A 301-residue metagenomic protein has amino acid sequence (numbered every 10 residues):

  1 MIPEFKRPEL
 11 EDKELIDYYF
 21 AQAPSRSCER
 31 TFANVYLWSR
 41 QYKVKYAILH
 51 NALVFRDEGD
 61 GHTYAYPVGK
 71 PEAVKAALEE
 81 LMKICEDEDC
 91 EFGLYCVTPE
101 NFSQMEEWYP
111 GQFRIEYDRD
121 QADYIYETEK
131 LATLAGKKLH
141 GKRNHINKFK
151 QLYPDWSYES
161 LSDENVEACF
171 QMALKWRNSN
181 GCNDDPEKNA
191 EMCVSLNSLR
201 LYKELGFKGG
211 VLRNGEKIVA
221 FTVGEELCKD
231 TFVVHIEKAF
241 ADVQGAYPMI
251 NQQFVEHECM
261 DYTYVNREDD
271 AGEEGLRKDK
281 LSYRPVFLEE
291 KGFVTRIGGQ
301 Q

Functional and structural regions predicted by a protein language model:
M1-A21, G292, G298-Q301: Short, extreme N-terminal leader segments that mark the start of a protein/domain
Y18, E29-E100, R213-V243: Conserved donor-binding loop and adjoining core beta-sheet/short helix segment in diverse acyl/aminoacyl transferases
C90-W108, R119-A122: Short, glycine/charge-rich beta-strand/loop segments that flank catalytic centers and engage negatively charged groups
G93-L94, E159, Y264-R267: Short catalytic-loop micro-motif centered on adjacent basic/acidic residues
N101-I115, N144, A271-L288: Conserved active-site alpha-helix within GNAT-family acetyltransferase domains
P110-N183: Acyltransferase donor/substrate-recognition loop-hinge adjacent to the catalytic core
E164-K217: Short, conserved active-site entrance elements at the starts or edges of catalytic domains
F207-I297: Aromatic (often tryptophan-rich) hydrophobic motifs at membrane interfaces
